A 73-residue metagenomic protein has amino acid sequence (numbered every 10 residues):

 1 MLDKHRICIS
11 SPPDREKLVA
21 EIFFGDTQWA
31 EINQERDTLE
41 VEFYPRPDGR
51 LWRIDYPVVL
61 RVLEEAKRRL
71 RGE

Functional and structural regions predicted by a protein language model:
M1-K17: Negatively charged, low-complexity tracts enriched in Asp/Glu with abundant Ser/Thr
K4, E35-E40, E64-R69: Short, surface-exposed, charge-dense and proline/glycine-enriched linear segments
H5-I9, Q28, R61: A general, composition-driven signal for non-globular sequence regions
S10, I32-E35, P57: Surface-exposed loop/turn and secondary-structure junction residues enriched for glycine/proline
E16-D48: A short, structured beta-strand/loop element
Y44-E73: Mixed-charge, Lys/Arg-enriched low-complexity segments
